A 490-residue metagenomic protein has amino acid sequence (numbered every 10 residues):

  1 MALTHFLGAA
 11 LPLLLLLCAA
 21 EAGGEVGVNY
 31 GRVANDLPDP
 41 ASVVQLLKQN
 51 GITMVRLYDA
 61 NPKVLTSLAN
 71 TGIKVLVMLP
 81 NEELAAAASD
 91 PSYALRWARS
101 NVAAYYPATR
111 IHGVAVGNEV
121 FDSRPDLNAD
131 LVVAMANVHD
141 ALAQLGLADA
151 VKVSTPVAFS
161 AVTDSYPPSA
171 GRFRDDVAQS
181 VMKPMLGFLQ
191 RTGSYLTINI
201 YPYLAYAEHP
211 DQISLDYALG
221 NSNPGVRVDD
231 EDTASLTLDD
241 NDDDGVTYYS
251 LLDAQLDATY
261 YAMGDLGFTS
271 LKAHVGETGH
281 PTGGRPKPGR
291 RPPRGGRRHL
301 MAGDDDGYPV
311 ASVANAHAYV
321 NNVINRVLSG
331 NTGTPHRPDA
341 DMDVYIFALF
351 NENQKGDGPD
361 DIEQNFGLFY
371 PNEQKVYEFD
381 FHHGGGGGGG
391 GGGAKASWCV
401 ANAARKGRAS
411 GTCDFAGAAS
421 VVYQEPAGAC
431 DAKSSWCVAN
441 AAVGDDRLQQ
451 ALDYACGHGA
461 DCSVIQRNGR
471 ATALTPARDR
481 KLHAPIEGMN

Functional and structural regions predicted by a protein language model:
M1-G27, G389, G393, A418 (+1 more regions): Terminal membrane/secretory targeting segments in land-plant proteins
G23-P38, A87-S89, G171-D176, W436-G444: Active-site mouth loops of central-metabolism enzymes
E25-G27, M54, G72-L76, I111-A115 (+4 more regions): Structural preference for beta-strand elements that scaffold enzyme active sites
G31-L47, S92-A104, Q179-K183, R447-A451: Short, acidic/polar
R32-A34, D59-N61, N81-E83, V120 (+4 more regions): Active-site-proximal loop/turn and secondary-structure-junction residues that shape catalytic pockets, frequently
A41-K63, K74: Catalytic domains of carbohydrate-active enzymes, especially glycoside hydrolases
V44, A136-D140, D149, V177-N402 (+4 more regions): Substrate-binding and catalytic surfaces of secreted/luminal carbohydrate-active proteins
L65-V162, P167-V177, V275: Substrate-binding cleft of extracellular glycoside hydrolase catalytic domains
